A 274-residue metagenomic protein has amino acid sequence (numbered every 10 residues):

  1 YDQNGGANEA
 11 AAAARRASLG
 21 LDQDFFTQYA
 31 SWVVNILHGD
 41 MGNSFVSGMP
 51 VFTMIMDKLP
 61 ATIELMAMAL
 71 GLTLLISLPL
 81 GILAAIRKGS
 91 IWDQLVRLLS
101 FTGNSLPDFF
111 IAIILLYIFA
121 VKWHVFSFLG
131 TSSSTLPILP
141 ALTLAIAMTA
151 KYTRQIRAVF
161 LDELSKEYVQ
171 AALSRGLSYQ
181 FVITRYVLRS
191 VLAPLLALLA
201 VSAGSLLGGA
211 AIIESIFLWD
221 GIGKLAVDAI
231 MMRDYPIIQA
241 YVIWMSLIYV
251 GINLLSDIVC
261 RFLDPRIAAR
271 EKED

Functional and structural regions predicted by a protein language model:
Y1-A30, W123-L139: Hydrophobic alpha-helical transmembrane segments of membrane transport/permease proteins and related membrane-embedded
Y1-D22, F52, L74, I91-G103: N-terminal signal-anchor/first transmembrane alpha helix
A10, D24, Q28-W32, I36 (+7 more regions): Generic alpha-helical secondary structure signal
R16-F25, M41-F45, L129, I230-P236: Membrane-interfacial helix-loop-helix junctions in multi-pass membrane proteins
G20, V34, L98-S127, T143-A147: Membrane-water interface segments at the C-terminal ends of transmembrane alpha-helices in multi-pass inner-membrane
L21-L78: An internal, D/E-rich "acidic patch" concept
H38, I111-A112, L161: Alpha-helical transmembrane segments and their lipid-water interface positions in multi-pass membrane proteins
I55-W92, T131-D274: Alpha-helical transmembrane segments of integral membrane proteins, especially multi-pass inner/plasma-membrane
